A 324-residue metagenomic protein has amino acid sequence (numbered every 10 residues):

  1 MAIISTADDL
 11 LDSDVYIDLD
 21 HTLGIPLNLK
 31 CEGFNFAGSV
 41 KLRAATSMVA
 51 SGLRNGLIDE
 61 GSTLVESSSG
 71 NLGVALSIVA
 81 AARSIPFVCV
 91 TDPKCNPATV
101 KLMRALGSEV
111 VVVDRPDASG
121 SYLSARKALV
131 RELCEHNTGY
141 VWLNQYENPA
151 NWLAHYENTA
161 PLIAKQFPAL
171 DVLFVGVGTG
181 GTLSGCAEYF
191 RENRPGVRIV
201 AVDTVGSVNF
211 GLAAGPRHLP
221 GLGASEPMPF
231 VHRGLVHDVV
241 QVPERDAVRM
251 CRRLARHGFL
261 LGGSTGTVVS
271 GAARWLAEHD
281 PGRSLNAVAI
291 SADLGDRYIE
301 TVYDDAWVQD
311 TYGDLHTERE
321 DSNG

Functional and structural regions predicted by a protein language model:
M1-G324: PLP-dependent amino-acid enzyme catalytic core
